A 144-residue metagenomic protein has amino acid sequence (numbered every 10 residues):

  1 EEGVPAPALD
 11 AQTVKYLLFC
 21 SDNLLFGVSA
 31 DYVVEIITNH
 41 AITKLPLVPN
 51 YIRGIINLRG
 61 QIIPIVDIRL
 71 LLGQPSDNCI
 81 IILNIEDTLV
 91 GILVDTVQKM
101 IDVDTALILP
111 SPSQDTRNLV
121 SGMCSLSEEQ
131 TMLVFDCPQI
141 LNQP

Functional and structural regions predicted by a protein language model:
E1-P144: An acidic, low-aromatic, low-complexity terminal/linker signal
